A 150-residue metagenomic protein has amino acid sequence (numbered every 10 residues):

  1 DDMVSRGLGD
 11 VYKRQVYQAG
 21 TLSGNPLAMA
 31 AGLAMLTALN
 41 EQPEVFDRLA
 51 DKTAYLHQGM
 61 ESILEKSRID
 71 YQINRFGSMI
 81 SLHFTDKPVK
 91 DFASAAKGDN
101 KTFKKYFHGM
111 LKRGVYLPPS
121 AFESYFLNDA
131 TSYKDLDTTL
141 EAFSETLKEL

Functional and structural regions predicted by a protein language model:
D1-Y12: Single conserved hydrophobic/aromatic residue that forms the stacking wall/gate of nucleotide- or nucleobase-binding
K13-T21, E41-D47, D91-A96, L127: Short beta-alpha connecting loops at secondary-structure transitions that line or flank enzyme active sites
V16-A38, Q72-N74: PLP-dependent aminotransferase class I/II
L27-D47, D86-K90, A130-Y133: Amphipathic alpha-helix from the class-I
N40-E41, G109-L150: PLP-dependent enzyme catalytic core of the Aspartate aminotransferase-like
E44-Y55, G59, K105, G109 (+1 more regions): A non-catalytic, amphipathic alpha-helix used as a structural packing/dimerization or gating element in enzyme scaffolds
A54-H57, S67-Y106: Conserved PLP-binding catalytic core of the aspartate aminotransferase-like
